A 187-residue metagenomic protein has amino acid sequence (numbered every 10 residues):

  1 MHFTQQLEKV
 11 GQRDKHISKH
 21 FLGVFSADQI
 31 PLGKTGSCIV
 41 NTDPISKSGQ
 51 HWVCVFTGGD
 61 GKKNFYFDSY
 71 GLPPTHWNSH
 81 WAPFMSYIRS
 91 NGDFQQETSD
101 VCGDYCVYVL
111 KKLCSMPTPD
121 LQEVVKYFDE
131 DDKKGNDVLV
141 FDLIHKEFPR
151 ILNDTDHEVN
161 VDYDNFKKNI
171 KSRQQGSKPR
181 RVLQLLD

Functional and structural regions predicted by a protein language model:
M1-H20, T98-L113, K126-D137: Cysteine-nucleophile protease catalytic domains, especially the papain-like/related folds used in DUB/UBL proteases
F3, S26, N41, P74-W81 (+2 more regions): Alpha-helix initiation/capping motif
T4-G11, N78, A82, Q122-V125 (+1 more regions): Generic detector of well-ordered alpha-helical segments enriched in charged/polar residues, highlighting helical
K15-L32: A short, well-structured beta->alpha microelement
K34-S115: Cysteine protease-like catalytic core of ubiquitin/ubiquitin-like
S115-D187: Contiguous terminal or domain-adjacent regions that often encompass a lipid-handling module or interaction segment
